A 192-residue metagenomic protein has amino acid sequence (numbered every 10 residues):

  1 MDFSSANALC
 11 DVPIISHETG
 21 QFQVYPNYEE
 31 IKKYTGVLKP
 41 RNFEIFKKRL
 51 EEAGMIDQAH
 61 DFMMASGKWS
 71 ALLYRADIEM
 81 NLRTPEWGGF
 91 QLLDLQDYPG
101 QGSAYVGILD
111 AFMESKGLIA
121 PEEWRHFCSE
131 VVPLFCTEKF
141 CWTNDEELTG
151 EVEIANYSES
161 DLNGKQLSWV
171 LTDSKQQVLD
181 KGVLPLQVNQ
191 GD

Functional and structural regions predicted by a protein language model:
D2-K181, L186-Q190: Substrate-binding clefts and catalytic carboxylate motifs of secreted carbohydrate-active enzymes
